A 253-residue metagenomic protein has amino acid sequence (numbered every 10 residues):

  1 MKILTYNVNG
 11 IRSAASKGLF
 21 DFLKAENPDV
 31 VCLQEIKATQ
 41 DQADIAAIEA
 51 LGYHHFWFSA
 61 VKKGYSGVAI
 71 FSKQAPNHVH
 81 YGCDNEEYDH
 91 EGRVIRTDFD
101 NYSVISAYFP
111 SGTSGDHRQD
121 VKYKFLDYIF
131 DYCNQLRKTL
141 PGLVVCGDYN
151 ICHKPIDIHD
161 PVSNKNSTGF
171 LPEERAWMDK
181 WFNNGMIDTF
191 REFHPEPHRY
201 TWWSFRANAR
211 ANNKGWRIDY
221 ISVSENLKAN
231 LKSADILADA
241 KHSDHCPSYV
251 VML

Functional and structural regions predicted by a protein language model:
M1-A50, H54, A60-S66, Y81 (+1 more regions): N-terminal, active-site-proximal structural segment of metallo-dependent hydrolase catalytic domains
M1-N9, N101-T113, C146: Active-site-proximal beta-strand elements of phosphoester/diester hydrolases
N7, L23-D41, V104, C133-P155 (+4 more regions): Active-site beta-strand/loop signature of hydrolases that rely on acidic residues for catalysis
I36-K37, D44-G112: Structured beta-strand-rich core segments of catalytic domains in phosphoester-bond hydrolases
L51-H54, D127-K214, I218: Metal-dependent phosphoesterases centered on the DNase I-like endonuclease/exonuclease/phosphatase
K63-H78, P197, A209-A229: Conserved beta strand-loop-helix elements of the APE1-like EEP
D84-N85, P110-L126, V162-N166: Surface-exposed cleft-lining segments at the edges of enzyme active sites
D235-L253: Surface polyanion/phosphate-binding segment centered on an Asp-His-Pro turn
